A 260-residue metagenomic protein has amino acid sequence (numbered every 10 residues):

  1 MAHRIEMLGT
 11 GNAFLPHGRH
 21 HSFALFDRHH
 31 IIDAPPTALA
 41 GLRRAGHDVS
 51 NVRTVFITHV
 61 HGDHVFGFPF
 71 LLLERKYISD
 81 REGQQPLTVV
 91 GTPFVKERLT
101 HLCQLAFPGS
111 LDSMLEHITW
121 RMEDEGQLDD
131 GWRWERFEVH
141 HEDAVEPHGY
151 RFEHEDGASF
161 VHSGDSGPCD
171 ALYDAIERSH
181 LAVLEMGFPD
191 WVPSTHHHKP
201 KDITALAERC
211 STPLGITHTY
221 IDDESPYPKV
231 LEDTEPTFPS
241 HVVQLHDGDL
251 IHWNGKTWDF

Functional and structural regions predicted by a protein language model:
M1-H47, R121-D174, D247-F260: Core dinuclear metal-dependent hydrolase active-site scaffold
I32-P35, R53-H59, G67, G91-T92 (+4 more regions): Active-site neighborhood of phospho(di)ester-bond hydrolases with catalytic His/Asp-centered motifs
T37, G62, K96, P189 (+1 more regions): Residue-level marker for beta-strand->alpha-helix junctions and adjacent short loops that shape enzyme
L39-T88, R178-L181: Active-site metal-binding motif and surrounding structural segment of the metallo-beta-lactamase
N51, L71-T88, E146-H148, E153 (+1 more regions): P-loop/Walker A phosphate-binding loop and immediately adjacent motor/lid segment at beta-alpha junctions
H59-H64, H141-E142, H196-H198, H218: Histidine-centered active-site/metal-ligand motif
R81-P86, V95-T119: Active-site neighborhood of divalent metal-dependent phosphoester bond hydrolases
G167-G255: Cap/insert and terminal regions of metallo-dependent hydrolase folds
